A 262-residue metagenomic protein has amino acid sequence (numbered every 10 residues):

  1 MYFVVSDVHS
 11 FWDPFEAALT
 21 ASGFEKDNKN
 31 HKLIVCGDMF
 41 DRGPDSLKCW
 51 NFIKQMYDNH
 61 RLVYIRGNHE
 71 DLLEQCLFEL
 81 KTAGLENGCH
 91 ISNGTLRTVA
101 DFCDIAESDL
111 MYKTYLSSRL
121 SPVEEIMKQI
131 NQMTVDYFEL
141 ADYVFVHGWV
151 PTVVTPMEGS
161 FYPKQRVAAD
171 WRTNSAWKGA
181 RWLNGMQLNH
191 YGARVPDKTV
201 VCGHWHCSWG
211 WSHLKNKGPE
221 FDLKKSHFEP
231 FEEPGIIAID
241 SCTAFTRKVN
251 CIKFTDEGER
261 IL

Functional and structural regions predicted by a protein language model:
M1-F52: N-terminal active-site segment of His-dependent metallophosphoesterases
V4, L33-V35, Y64-I65, V144 (+2 more regions): Residue-level marker for buried hydrophobic side chains located in beta-strands that build the well-ordered beta-sheet
D7, D38, G67-N68, T98 (+4 more regions): Divalent metal-coordination and catalytic microenvironments
H9-D13, D41-P44, H69-E74, T152 (+2 more regions): Active-site environment of divalent metal-dependent phosphoester hydrolases
N28-N30, N59-R61, A141, P196-D197: A general structural motif
K29, R42-D136: Active-site neighborhood of divalent metal-dependent phosphoester bond hydrolases
Y64, V200, I236-D240, C251 (+1 more regions): Conserved beta-strand scaffold positions in the cores of enzyme catalytic domains, especially in NTP/NDP-utilizing
A100, E107-I237, T243-R247: Acidic, His/Gly-enriched loop-helix segments that form or flank divalent-metal centers in metallo-dependent hydrolases
